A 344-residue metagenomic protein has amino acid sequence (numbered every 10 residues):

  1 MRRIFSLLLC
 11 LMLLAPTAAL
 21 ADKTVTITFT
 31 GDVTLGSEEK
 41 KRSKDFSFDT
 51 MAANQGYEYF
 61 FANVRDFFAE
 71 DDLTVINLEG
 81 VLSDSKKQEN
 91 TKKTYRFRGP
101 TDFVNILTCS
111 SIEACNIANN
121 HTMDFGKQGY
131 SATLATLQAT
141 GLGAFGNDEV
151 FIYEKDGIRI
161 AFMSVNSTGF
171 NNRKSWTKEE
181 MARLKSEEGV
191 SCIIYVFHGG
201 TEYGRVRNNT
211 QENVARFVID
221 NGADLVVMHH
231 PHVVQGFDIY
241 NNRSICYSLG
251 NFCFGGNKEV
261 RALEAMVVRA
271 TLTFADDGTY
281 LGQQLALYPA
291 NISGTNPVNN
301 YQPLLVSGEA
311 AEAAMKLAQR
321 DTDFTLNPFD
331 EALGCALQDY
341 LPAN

Functional and structural regions predicted by a protein language model:
M1-L7: Positively charged n-region of N-terminal signal peptides that target proteins for export
A15-K23: Sec-dependent signal peptide cleavage junction
D22-N344: Acidic, metal/ion-coordinating pockets
